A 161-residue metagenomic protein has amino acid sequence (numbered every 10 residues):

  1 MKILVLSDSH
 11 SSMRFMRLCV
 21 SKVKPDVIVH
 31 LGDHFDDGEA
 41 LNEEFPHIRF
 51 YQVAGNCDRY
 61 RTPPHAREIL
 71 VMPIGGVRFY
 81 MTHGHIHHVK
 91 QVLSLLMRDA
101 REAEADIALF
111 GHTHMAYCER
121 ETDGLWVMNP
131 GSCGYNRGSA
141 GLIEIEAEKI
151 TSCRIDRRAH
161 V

Functional and structural regions predicted by a protein language model:
M1-H47, D58, T62-R67, G138-S139 (+2 more regions): N-terminal active-site segment of His-dependent metallophosphoesterases
V5-S7, V27-D33, Y51-N56, Y80-H83 (+2 more regions): Active-site neighborhood of phospho(di)ester-bond hydrolases with catalytic His/Asp-centered motifs
H10-R14, F35-E39, C57-T62, H87-V92 (+2 more regions): Active-site environment of divalent metal-dependent phosphoester hydrolases
F15, I74-G75, R101-E104, E121-T122 (+1 more regions): Binuclear metal-dependent phosphoesterase catalytic core
F15-C19, M81, H87-A100: Pre-active-site segment of Zn-dependent metallo-hydrolases
P46-R49, G124-L125: A short helix->loop->beta-strand "cap" motif at the edges of active sites that frequently abuts
R49-K90: Helix-adjacent hinge/juxtasegments
H65-I69, Q91-D99, L125: Charged helix-capping and loop-helix junction motifs
